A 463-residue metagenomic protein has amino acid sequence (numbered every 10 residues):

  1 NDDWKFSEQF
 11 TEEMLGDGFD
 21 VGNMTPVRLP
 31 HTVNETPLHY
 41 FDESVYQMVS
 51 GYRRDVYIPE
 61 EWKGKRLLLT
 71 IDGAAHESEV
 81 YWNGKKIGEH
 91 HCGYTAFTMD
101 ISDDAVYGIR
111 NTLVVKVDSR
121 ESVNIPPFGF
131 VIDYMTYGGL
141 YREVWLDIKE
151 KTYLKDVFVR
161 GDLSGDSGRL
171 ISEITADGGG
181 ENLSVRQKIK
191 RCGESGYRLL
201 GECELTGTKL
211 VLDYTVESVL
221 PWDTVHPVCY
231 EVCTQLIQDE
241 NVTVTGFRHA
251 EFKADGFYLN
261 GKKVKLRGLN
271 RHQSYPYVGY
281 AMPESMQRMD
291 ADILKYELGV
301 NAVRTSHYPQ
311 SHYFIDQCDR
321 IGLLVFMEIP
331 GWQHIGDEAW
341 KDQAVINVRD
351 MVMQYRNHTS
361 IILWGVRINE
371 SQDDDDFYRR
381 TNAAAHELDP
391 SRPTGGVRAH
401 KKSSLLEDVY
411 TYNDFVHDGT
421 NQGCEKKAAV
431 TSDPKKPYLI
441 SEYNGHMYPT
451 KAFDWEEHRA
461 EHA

Functional and structural regions predicted by a protein language model:
N1-P37, K116, C192-E194: Accessory carbohydrate-binding/adhesion or oligomerization-edge regions at the termini of glycan-active proteins
K5-F10, T32, E43, Q47-D156 (+4 more regions): Accessory beta-strand-rich segments of carbohydrate-active enzymes
V80-W82, S167-E204, L210: Beta-strand-rich binding/interaction modules
I87-G88, L200, V264: Short hydrophobic beta-strand segments in globular cytosolic domains
T95-F97, T206-V216: Aromatic sugar-binding surface patches on proteins that engage polysaccharides or sugar-phosphate polymers
T112-V115, H226-I237: Short, aromatic- and glycine-rich surface loops/edge beta-strands on solvent-exposed regions
V157-F158, P221, Q235-Y296, D316: N-terminal carbohydrate-binding accessory modules
D292, A302-A463: Substrate-binding/catalytic cleft of secreted carbohydrate-active enzymes, primarily glycoside hydrolases
